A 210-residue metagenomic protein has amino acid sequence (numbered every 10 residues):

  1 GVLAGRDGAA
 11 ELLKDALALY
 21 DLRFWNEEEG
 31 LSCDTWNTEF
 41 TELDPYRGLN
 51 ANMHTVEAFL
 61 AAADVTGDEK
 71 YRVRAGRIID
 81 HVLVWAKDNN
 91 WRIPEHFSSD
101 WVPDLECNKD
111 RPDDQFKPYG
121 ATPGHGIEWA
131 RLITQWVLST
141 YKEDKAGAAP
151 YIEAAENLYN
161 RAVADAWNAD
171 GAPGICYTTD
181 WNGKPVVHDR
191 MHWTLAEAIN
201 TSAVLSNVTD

Functional and structural regions predicted by a protein language model:
G1-D210: Glycan-recognition and catalytic cores of secretory/periplasmic carbohydrate-active enzymes
